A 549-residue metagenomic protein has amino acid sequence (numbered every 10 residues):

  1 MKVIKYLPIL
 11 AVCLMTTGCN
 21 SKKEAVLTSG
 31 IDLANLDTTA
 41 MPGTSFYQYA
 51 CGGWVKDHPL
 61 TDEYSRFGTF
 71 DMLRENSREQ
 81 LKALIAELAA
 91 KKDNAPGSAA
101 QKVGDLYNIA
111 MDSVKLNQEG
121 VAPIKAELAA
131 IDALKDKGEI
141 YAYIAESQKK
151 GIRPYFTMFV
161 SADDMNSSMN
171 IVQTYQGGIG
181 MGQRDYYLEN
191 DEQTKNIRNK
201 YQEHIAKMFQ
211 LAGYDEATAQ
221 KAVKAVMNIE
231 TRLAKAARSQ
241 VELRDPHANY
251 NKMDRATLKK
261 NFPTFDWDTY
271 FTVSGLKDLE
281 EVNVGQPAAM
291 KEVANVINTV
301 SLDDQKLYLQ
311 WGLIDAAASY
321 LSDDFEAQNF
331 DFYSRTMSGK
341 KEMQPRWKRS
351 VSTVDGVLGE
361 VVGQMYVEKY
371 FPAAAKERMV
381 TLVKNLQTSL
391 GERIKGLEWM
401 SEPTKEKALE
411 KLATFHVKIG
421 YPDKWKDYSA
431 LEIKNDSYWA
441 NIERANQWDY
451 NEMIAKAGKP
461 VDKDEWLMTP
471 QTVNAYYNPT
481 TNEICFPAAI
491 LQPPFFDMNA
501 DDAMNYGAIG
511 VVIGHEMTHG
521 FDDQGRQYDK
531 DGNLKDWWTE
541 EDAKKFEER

Functional and structural regions predicted by a protein language model:
M1-P8: Bacterial N-terminal signal peptides that target proteins for export
K5, V226, N261-T264, N283-P287 (+4 more regions): Intrinsically disordered, low-complexity linker/terminal regions across diverse proteins
M15-G18: C-terminal motif of bacterial Sec signal peptides marking the signal peptidase cleavage site
N20-K22: Bacterial signal peptide processing site
E24, M41-T44, Y49-V114: Active-site-surrounding "flap" and adjacent substrate/cofactor-binding loops of secreted or lumenal enzymes, prototyped
T39-G43, A50, S77-L81, A99 (+20 more regions): Stable alpha-helical elements in mature extracytoplasmic
L88-T381: Noncatalytic, helix-rich "gating/capping" subdomain that lines the substrate-entry/channel surface of large enzyme
